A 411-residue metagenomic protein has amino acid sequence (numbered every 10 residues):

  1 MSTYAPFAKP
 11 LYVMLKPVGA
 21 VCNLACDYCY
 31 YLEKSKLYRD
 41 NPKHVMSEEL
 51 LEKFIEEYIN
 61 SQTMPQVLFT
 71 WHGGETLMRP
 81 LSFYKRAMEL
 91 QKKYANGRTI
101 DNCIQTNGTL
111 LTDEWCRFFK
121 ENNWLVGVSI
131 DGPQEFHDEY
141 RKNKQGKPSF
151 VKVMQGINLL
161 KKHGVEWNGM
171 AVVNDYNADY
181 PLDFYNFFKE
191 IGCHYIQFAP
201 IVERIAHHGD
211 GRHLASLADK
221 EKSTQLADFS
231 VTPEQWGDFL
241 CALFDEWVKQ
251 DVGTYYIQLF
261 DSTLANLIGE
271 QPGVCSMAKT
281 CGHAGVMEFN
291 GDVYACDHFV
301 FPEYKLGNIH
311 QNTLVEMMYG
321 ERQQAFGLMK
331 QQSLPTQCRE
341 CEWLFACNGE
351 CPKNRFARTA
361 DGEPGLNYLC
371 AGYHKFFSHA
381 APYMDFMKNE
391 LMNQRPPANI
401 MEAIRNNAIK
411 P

Functional and structural regions predicted by a protein language model:
F7-E49: Canonical Radical SAM [4Fe-4S] cluster-binding loop centered on the CxxxCxxC motif and its immediate flanking residues
V13-K16, L68-G74, D101-T106, I257-L259: Extended hydrophobic secondary-structure segments that form protein cores and membrane-embedded regions
V18-A25, E75-M78, C281, C338-E340 (+1 more regions): Cysteine-centered iron-sulfur cluster-binding motifs in ferredoxin-type domains/subunits of redox enzymes
I55-T70, R79-A218: Radical SAM/AdoMet-radical enzyme domain recognition
N143-V151, N158, K162-S276, T280 (+3 more regions): Radical SAM enzyme [4Fe-4S]-AdoMet core and its adjacent flexible, acidic and glycine-rich loops/tails across
F289: A cytosolic small-molecule/anion-sensing beta-strand core signal
V300-P411: Flexible mid-to-C-terminal extensions adjoining Fe-S/redox cofactors in radical SAM and related proteins
